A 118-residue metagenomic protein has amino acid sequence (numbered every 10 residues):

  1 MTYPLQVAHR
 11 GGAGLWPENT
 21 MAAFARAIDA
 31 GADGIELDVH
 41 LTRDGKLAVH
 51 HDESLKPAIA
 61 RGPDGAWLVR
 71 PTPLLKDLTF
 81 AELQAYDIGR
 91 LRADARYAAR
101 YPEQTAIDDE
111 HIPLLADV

Functional and structural regions predicted by a protein language model:
M1-V118: Phosphate-group recognition and catalysis centered on beta-loop-alpha active-site segments
